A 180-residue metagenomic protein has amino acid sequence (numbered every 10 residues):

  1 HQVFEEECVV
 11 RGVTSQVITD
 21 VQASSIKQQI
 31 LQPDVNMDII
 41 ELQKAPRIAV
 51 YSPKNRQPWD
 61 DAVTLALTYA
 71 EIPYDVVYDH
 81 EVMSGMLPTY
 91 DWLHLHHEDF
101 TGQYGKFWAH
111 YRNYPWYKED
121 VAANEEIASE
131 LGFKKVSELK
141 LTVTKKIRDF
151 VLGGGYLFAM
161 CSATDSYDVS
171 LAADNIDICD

Functional and structural regions predicted by a protein language model:
H1-V151, S166: Intrinsic-disorder/low-complexity accessory segments
Q28-Q29, Y156, M160-D180: An acidic, glycine-rich "communication" segment
